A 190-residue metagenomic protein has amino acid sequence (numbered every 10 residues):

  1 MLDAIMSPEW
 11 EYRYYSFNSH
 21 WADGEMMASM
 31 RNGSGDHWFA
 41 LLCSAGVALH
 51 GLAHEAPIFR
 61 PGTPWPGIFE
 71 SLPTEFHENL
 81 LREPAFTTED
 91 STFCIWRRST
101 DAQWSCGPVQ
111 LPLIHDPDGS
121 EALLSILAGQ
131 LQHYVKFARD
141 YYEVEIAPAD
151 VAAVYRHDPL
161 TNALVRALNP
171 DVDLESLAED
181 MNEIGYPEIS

Functional and structural regions predicted by a protein language model:
M1-G35, S44, F59-S190: N-terminal domain-onset segments
L52-F59: Short, solvent-exposed aromatic-acidic interface loops
